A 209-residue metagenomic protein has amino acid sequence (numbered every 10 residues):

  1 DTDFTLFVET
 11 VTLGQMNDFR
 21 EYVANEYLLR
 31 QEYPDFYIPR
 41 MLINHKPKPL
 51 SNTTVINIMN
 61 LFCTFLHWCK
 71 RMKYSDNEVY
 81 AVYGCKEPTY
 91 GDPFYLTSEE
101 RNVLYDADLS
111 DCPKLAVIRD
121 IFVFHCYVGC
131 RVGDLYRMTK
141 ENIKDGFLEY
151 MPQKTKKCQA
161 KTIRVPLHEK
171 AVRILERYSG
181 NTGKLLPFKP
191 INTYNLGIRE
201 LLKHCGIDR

Functional and structural regions predicted by a protein language model:
D1-D3, G14-A24, V79-P88, V103-D108 (+1 more regions): Hydrophobic, well-ordered secondary-structure scaffolds
D1-W68: Short, Lys/Arg-enriched alpha-helical recognition elements, typified by the DNA-recognition helix
T2-L6, C69-E78, C205-R209: Surface-exposed helix-capping loop/turn segments at secondary-structure junctions
T12-R20, M59, R101-Y105, V172 (+1 more regions): Hydrophobic core segments within long, regular secondary-structure runs in both alpha- and beta-rich folds
F19-Y22, E26, L61, F65-M72 (+5 more regions): Generic, well-ordered alpha-helical scaffold segments in large soluble proteins
E32-Y33, L42-N60, R71-V132, Y136 (+1 more regions): Basic, Lys/Arg- and aromatic-enriched nucleic-acid-binding interface segment
Y83-C85, Y90-F94, S98, V128 (+1 more regions): Conserved tyrosine-mediated DNA breakage-rejoining catalytic core shared by Y-recombinases
Y90-G91, K156-R209: C-terminal catalytic core of Y-nucleophile DNA break-rejoin enzymes
